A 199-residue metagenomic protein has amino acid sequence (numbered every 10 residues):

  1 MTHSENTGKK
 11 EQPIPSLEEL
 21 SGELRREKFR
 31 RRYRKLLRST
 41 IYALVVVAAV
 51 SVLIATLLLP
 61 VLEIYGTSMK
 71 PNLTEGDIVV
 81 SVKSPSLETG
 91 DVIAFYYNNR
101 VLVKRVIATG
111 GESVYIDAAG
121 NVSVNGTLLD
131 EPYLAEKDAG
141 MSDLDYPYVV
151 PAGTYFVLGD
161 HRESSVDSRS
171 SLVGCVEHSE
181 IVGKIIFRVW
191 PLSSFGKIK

Functional and structural regions predicted by a protein language model:
M1-V101, V176-E180, K184-K199: Protein maturation boundaries and topogenic segments
S84, N98, A119, D160-H161: Short, surface-exposed secondary-structure boundary micro-motifs
S86, Y115-I116, Y148-P151: Extracellular/periplasmic catalytic domains that process cell-envelope and extracellular macromolecules
K104-Y115, A119: RNA pseudouridine synthases
V124-S142: PP2C/PPM family metal-dependent serine/threonine protein phosphatase catalytic domain, recognizing the conserved
D143-L144, Y148-K199: Beta-strand-rich cores of mature extracytoplasmic or soluble domains
